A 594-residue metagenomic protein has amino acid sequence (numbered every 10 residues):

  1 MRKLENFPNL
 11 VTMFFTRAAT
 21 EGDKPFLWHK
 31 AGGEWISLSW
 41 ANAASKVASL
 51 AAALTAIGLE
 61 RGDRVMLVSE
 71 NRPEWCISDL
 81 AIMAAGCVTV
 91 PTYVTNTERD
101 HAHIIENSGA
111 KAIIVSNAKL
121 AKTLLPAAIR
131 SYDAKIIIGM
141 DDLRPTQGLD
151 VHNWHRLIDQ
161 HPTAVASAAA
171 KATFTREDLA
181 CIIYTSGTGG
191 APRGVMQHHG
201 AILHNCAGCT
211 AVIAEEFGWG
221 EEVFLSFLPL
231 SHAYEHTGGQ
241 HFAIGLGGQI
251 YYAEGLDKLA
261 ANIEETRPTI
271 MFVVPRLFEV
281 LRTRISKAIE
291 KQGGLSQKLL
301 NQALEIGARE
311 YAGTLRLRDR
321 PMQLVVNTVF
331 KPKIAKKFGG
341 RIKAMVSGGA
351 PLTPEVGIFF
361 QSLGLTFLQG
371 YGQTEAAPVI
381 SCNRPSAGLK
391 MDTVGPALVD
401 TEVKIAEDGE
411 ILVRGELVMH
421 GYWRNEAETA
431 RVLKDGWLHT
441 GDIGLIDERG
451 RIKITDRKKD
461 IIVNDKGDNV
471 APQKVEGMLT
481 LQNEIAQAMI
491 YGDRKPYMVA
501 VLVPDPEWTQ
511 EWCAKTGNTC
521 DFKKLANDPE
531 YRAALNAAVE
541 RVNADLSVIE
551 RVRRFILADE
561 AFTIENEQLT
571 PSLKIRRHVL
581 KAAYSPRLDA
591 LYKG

Functional and structural regions predicted by a protein language model:
N6, F26-L80, T97-A102, N153-D159 (+1 more regions): Conserved AMP-binding/adenylate-forming core of the ANL superfamily
G22-P25, G139, P162-Y184, A191 (+1 more regions): Conserved pre-ATP/AMP-binding loop-to-beta segment of ANL
S37-A41, A180-C206: Conserved AMP-binding A3 loop
A52, I57, A84-R156, A534-R541: Structural core segment of the AMP-binding/adenylate-forming
A121-R176, I285-K333: ANL superfamily adenylate-forming
L203-V223, L230-K331: Conserved AMP-binding/adenylation subdomain of ANL enzymes
A397-N464, L481: Conserved ATP-binding/catalytic segment of the ANL
I462, Q487-I490, P496, N536-G594: Conserved C-terminal "lid"/linker of ANL adenylate-forming enzymes
